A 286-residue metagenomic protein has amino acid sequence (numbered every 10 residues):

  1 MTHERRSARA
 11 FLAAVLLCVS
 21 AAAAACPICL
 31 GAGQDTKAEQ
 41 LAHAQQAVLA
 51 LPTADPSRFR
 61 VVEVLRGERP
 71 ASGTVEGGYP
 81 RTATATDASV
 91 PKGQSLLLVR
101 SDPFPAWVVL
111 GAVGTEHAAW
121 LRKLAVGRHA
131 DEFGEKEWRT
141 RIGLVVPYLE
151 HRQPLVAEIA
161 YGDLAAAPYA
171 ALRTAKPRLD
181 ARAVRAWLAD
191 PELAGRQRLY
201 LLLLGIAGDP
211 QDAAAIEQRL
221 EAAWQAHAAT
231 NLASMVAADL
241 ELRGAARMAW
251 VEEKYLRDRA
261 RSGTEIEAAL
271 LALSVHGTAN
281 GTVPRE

Functional and structural regions predicted by a protein language model:
T2-V15: Bacterial N-terminal signal peptides that target proteins for export
C18-A22: N-terminal signal peptide c-region/cleavage motif recognized by signal peptidases
A23-E150, V156, G162-A165: Transition segments tied to proteolytic processing and entry into folded domains
L124-E135, E158-T174, G195-D209, T230-G244 (+1 more regions): Structural detector for internal amphipathic alpha-helices that build alpha-solenoid repeat scaffolds
W138-P147, A170-A186, P210-E221, A245-L256 (+1 more regions): Amphipathic alpha-helical scaffolding segments comprising HEAT/armadillo-like alpha-solenoid repeats
P147-L155, A189-G195, A222-H227, R257-G263: Short coil turns that connect the paired helices of HEAT/ARM alpha-solenoid repeats
